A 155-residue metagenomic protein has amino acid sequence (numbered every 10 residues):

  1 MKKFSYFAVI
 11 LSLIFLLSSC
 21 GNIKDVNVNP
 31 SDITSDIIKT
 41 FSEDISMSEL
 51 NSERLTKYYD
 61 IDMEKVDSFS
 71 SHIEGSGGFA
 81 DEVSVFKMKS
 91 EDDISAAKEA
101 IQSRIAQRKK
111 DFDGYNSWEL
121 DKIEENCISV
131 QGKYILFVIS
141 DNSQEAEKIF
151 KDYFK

Functional and structural regions predicted by a protein language model:
M1-Y6: Positively charged n-region of N-terminal signal peptides that target proteins for export
F15-S19: C-terminal motif of bacterial Sec signal peptides marking the signal peptidase cleavage site
G21-K24: Bacterial signal peptide processing site
V28-M47: Post-signal peptide N-terminal segment of mature Sec-exported envelope proteins
E49-G78, A96: Short, compositionally biased low-complexity segments enriched in polar/charged residues
G75, W118-K155: A short, solvent-exposed beta-edge/loop patch
A80-S90: A short acidic-to-branched-hydrophobic micro-motif
I94-V130: Short Gly/Thr-rich strand-loop-strand
